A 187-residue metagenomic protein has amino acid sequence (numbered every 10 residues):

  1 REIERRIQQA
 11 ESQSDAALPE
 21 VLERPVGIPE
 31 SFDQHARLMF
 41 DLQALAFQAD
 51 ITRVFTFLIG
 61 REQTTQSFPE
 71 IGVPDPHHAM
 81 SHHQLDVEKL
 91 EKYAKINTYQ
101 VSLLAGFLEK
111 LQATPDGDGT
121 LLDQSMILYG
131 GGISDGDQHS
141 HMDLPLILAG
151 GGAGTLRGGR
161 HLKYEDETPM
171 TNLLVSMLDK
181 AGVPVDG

Functional and structural regions predicted by a protein language model:
R1-G187: Ligand-binding pockets and gating/stacking loops
